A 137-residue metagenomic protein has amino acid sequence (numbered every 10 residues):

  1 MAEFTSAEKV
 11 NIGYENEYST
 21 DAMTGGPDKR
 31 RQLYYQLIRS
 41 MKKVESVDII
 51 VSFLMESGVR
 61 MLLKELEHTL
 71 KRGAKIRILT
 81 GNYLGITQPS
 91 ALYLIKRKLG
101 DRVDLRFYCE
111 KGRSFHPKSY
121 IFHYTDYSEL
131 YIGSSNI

Functional and structural regions predicted by a protein language model:
M1-I137: PLD/PLD-like phosphodiesterase catalytic module centered on the HKD motif
